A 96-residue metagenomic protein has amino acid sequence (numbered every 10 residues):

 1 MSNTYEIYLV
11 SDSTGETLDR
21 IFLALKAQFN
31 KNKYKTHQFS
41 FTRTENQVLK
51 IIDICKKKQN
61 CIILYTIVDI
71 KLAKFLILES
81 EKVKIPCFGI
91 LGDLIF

Functional and structural regions predicted by a protein language model:
M1-L25: N-terminal accessory targeting/assembly segments
N3-E6, N32-Y34, K56-I62: Short, surface-exposed connector motifs at secondary-structure boundaries
L9, Q38, G89-I90: Structural signal for conserved beta-strand scaffold positions within catalytic alpha/beta enzyme cores
V10-S13, S40-R43, V68: Catalytic cores of large soluble enzymes that bind and process phosphate-bearing ligands
R20, Q47-K50: Well-ordered alpha-helical segments embedded in enzymatic catalytic cores
L23-Q28, E79-K82: Short, solvent-exposed amphipathic alpha-helical segments in soluble enzyme and RNA/protein-processing domains
K31-R43: A short beta-strand-loop structural module common to alpha/beta enzyme folds
R43-E45, I52-F96: Extended, charged alpha/beta regions that create polyanion-binding interfaces
